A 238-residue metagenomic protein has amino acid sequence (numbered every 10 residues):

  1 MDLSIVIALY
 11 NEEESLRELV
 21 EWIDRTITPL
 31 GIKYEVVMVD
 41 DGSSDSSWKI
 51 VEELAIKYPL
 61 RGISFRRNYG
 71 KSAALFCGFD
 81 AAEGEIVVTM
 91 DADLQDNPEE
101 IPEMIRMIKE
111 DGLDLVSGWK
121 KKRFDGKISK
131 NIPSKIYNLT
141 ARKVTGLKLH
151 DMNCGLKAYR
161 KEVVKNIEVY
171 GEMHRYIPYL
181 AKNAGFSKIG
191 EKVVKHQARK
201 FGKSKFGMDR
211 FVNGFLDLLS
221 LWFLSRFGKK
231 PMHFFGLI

Functional and structural regions predicted by a protein language model:
D2-S4, E35: Cell-envelope/extracellular polymer assembly enzymes that use nucleotide-activated donors
E12-I27: Short, well-formed alpha-helical segments that are part of the catalytic scaffolds of diverse glycosyltransferases
E12-L16, S43, N97: Donor nucleotide-sugar binding loop of glycosyltransferases
I32-S43, I63-S64: Short beta-strand/loop segment that forms part of the nucleotide-sugar
D40-K49, L94-Q95: A conserved acidic beta->alpha catalytic loop
R61-R67, K71-A81, I86, P98-Y176 (+3 more regions): Acceptor/aglycone-binding surface of glycosyltransferases and processive sugar-polymer synthases
F223-I238: Alpha-helical bilayer-embedded segments of polytopic membrane proteins, i.e., transmembrane/intramembrane helices
